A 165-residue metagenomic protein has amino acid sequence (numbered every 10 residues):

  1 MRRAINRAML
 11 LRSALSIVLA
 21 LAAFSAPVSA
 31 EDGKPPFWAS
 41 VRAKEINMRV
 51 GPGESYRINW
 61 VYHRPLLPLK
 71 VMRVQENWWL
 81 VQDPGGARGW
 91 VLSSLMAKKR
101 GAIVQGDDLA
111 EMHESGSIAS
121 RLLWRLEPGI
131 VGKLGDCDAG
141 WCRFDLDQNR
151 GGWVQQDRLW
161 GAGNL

Functional and structural regions predicted by a protein language model:
R2-L15: Bacterial N-terminal signal peptides that target proteins for export
L15-A22: Gram-negative bacterial Sec-dependent N-terminal signal peptides
A23-P27: N-terminal signal peptide c-region/cleavage motif recognized by signal peptidases
V28-V50, V61-P65, M72-Q75, W79-A87 (+2 more regions): SH3-family beta-barrel domains
G53-Y56: Second-shell loop/turn segments in exported
